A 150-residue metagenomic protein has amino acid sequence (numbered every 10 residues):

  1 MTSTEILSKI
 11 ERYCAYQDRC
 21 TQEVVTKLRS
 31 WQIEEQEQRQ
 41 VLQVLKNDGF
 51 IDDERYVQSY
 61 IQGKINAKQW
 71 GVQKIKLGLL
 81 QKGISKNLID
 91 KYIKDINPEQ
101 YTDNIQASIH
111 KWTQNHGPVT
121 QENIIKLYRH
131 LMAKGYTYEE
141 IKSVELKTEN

Functional and structural regions predicted by a protein language model:
M1-N150: An alpha-helical, amphipathic repeat domain used for nucleic-acid recognition, typified by the mTERF helical solenoid
